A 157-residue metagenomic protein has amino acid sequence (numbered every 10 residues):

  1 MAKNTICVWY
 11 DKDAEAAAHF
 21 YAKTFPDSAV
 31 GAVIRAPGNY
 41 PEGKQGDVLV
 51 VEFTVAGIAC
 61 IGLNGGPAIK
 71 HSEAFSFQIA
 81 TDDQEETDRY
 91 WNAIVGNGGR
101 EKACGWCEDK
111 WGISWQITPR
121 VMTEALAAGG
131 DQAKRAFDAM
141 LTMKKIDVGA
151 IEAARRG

Functional and structural regions predicted by a protein language model:
M1-A2, I69-H71: Short, flexible turn/loop "capping" segments at secondary-structure junctions
T5-C7, V50, S76-Q78: Short aromatic/hydrophobic contact patches that present stacked aromatics for nucleic-acid/ligand binding
V8-G57: Core segments of cupin and vicinal oxygen chelate
Y10, A14, T24, V55-A59 (+4 more regions): Vicinal oxygen chelate
Y40-E42, E73, R156-G157: A charge-rich, low-complexity, intrinsically flexible signal that marks solvent-exposed coils, linkers, repeats
L49, G65-G66: Conserved, structured core segments of small domains
D131-G157: C-terminal cap/linker of serine protease catalytic domains
